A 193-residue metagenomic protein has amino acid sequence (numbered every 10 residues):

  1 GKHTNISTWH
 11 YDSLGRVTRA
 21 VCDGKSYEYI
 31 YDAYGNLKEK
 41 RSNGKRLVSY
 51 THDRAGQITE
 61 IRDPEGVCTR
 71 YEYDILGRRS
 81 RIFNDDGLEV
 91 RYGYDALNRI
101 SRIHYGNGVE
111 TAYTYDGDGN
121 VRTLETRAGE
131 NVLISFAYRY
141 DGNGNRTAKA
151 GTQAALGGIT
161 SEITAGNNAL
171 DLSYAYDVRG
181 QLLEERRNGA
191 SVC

Functional and structural regions predicted by a protein language model:
G1-S42, R46-D63, V67-N84, L88-Y105 (+2 more regions): Beta-strand elements of repeat-based all-beta scaffolds
